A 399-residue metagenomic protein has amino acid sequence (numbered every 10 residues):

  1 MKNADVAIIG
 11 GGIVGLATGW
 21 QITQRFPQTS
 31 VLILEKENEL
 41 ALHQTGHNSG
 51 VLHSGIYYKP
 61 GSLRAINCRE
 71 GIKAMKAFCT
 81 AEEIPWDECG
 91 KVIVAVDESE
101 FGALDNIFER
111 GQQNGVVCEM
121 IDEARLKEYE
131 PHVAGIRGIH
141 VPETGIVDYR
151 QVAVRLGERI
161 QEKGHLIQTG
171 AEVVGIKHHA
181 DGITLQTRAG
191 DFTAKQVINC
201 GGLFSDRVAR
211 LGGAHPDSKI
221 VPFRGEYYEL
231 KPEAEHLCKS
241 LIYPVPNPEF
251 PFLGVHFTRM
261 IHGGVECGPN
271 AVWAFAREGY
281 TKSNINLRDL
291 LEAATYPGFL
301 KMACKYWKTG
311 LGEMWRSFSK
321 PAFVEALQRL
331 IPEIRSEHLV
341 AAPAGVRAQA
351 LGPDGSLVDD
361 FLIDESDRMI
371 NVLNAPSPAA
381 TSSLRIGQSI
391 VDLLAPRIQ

Functional and structural regions predicted by a protein language model:
M1-V14, L32: Beta1/beta-strand and adjacent pyrophosphate-binding region of the FAD-binding site in flavoprotein oxidoreductases
A17, I176-N286: Flavin-dependent oxidoreductases
T23-G46: Glycine-rich FAD pyrophosphate-binding loop
G50-R125, G135, G254-V255, A276 (+1 more regions): Dinucleotide-binding Rossmann-like beta1-alpha1 core, especially the glycine-rich loop that anchors the ADP
K59-E70, V94-L104, I139-R159, Q168 (+2 more regions): Short beta-strand to alpha-helix junction loop
P85-A95, I107, M120, K127-G164 (+4 more regions): Helix-loop-beta segment of a Rossmann-like dinucleotide-binding subdomain
I139-Q196, C200, F204-R207, S382-A395: Helical element adjacent to the flavin cofactor pocket in flavoenzyme catalytic cores
K282, A294-P297, M302-Q399: C-terminal catalytic lobe of FAD-dependent flavoproteins
